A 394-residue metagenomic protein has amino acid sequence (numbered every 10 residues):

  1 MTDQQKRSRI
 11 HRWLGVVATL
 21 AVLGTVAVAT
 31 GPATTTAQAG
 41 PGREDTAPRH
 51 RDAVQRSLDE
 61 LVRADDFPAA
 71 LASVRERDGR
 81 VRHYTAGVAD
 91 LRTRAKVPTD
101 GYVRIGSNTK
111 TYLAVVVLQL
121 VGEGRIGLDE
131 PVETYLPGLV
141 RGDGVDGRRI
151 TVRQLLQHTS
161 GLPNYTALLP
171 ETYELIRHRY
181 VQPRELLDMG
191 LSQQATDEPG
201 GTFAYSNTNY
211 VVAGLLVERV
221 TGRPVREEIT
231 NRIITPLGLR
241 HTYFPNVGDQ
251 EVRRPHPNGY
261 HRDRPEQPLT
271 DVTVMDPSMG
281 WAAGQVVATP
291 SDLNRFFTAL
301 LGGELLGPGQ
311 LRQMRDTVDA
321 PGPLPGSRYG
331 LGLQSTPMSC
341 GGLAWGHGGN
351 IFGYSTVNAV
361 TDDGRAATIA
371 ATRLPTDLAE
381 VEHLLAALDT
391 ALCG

Functional and structural regions predicted by a protein language model:
M1-A39: Secretory targeting and sorting signals
T2-D3, P32-T85, T270-G394: Catalytic loop of the DD-peptidase/beta-lactamase superfamily, centered on the K-T-G motif and neighboring
H50, V54, I105, T109 (+4 more regions): Hydrophobic (often cysteine-bearing) scaffold residues that line and stabilize catalytic clefts of nucleotide/cofactor
A53, A69, G127-P131, G147 (+3 more regions): Alpha-helix N-cap and coil->helix boundary residues
L58, D78-G79, K110-L113, V117 (+7 more regions): Residue-level preference for non-acidic, small/hydrophobic
D65-P68, R92-R153, D197-S206, W281: Short active-site loop at a secondary-structure junction that contains or immediately precedes the catalytic residue(s)
R77, A89-L91, S160-G161: Solvent-exposed coil/turn segments that connect beta secondary-structure elements in extracytoplasmic/periplasmic
H83, D143-A344: Short, surface-exposed loop or secondary-structure junction motifs that flank catalytic or metal-binding residues
